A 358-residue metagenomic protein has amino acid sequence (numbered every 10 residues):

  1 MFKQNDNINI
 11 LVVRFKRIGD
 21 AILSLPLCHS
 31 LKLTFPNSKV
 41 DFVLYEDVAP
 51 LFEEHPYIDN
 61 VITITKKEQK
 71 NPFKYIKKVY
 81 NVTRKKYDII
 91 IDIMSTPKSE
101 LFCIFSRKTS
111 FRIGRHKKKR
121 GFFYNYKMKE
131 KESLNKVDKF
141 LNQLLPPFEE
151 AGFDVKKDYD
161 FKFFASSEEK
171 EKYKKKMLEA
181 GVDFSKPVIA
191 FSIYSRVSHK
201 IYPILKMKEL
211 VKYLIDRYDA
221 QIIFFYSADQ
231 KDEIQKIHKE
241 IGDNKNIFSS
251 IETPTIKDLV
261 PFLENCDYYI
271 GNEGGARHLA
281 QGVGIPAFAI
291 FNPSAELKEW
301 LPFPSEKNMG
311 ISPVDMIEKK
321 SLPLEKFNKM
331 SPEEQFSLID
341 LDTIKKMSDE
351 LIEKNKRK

Functional and structural regions predicted by a protein language model:
M1-K358: Catalytic machinery of carbohydrate-active enzymes, primarily nucleotide-sugar-dependent glycosyltransferases
